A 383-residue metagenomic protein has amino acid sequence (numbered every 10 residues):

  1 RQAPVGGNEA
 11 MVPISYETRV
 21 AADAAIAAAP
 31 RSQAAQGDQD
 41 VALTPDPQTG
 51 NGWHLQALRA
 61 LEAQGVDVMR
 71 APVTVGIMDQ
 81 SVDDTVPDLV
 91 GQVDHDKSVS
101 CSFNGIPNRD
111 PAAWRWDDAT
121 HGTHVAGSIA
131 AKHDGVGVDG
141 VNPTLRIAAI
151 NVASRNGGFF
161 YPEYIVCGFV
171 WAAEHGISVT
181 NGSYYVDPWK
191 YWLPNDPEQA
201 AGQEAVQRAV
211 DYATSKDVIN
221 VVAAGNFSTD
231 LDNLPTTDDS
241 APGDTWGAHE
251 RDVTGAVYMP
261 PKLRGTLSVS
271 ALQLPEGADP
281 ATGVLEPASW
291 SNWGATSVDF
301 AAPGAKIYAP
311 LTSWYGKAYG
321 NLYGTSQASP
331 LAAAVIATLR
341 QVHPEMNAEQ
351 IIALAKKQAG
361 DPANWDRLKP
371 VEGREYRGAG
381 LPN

Functional and structural regions predicted by a protein language model:
Q2-T74, V82, P87-D88, Q92: Protease zymogen maturation seam
Y16, G37-Q39, I77-S81, S128-K132 (+10 more regions): Active-site-proximal beta-strand/loop segments in catalytic clefts of secreted hydrolases
S32-Q33, R70-V75, P143-A148, E174-T180 (+5 more regions): Loop/turn elements at helix/coil->beta-strand transitions in domains of secreted/extracellular proteins
T44-G52, S100-D118, P188-A201, D230-M259 (+2 more regions): Surface-exposed intrinsically disordered loops and tails
G65-T85, D96-G137, I150-E163, L193-A201 (+1 more regions): Active-site-proximal loop motif in hydrolases
D79, T245-Q341, E345, P382: Extracellular S/T/G-rich loop segment that most often corresponds to the catalytic His/Ser-adjacent loop
V152-L263, S313-P330, V342, E375: Substrate-binding/access-modulating region of protease and related hydrolase catalytic domains
H175-Y184, Q341-N383: C-terminal subdomain of the subtilisin-like protease fold in secreted/lumenal serine endopeptidases
